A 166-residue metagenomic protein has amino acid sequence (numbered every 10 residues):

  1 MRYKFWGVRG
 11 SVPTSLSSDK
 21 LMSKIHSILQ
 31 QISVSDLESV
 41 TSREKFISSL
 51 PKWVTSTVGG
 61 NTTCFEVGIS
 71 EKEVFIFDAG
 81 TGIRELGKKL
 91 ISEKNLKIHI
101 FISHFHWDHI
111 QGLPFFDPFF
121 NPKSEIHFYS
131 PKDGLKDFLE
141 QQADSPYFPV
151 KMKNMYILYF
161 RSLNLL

Functional and structural regions predicted by a protein language model:
M1-L166: Binuclear metal-dependent hydrolase catalytic cores
